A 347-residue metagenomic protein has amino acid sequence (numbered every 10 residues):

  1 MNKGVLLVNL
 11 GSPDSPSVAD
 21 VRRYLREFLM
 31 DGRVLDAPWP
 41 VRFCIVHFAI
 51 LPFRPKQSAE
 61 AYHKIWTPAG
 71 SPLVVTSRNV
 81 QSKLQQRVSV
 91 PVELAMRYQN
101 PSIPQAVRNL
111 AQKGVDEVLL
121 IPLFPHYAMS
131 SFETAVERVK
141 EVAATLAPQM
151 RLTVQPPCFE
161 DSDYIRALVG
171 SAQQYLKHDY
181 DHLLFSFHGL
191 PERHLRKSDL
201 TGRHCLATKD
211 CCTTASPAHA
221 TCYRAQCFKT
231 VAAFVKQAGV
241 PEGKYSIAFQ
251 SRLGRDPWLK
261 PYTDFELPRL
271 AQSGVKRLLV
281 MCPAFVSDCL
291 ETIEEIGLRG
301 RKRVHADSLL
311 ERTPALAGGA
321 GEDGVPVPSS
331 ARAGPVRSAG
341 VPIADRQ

Functional and structural regions predicted by a protein language model:
M1-A331, V336-R337, V341-D345: Active-site-proximal alpha-helix that buttresses catalytic centers in soluble enzyme cores
